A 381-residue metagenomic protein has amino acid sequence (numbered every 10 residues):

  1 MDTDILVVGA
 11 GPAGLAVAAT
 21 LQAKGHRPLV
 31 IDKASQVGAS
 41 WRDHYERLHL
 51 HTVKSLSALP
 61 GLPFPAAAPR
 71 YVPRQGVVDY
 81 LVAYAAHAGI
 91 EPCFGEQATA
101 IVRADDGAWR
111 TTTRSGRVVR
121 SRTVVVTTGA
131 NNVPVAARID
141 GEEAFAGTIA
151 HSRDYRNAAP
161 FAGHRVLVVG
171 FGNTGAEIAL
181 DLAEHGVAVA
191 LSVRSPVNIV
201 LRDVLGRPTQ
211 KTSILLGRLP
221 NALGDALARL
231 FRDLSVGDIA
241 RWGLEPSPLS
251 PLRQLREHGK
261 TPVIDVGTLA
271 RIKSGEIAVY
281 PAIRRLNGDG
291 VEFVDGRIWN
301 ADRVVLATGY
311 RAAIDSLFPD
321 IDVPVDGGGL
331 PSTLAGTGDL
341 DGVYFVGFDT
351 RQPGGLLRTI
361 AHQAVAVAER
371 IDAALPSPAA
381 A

Functional and structural regions predicted by a protein language model:
M1-A34, G38-S40, P69-N173, E177-D203 (+1 more regions): Flavin (primarily FAD) cofactor-binding/catalytic cores of flavoenzymes
Q36-P63: Redox-cofactor-proximal catalytic regions of oxidoreductases
P63-P69: A short acidic, helix-capping loop that chelates divalent metal ions and anchors anionic groups
